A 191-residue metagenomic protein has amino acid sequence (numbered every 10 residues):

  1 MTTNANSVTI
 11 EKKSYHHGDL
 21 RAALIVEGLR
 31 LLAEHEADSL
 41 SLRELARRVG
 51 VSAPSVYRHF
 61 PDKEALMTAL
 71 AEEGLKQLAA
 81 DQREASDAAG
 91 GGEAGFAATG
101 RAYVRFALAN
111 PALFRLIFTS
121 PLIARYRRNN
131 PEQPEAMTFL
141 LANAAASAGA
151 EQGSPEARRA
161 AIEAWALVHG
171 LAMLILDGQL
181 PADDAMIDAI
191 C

Functional and structural regions predicted by a protein language model:
M1-D19, R30, A89: N-terminal intrinsically disordered/low-complexity leader segments
K12, E72-A98, N130-A136, L140-A142: Amphipathic alpha-helical linker/stalk segments
A23, E27, L31-A65, A69: Helix-turn-helix
L24-L32, G74, L78, Y103: Short hydrophobic clusters on alpha-helical segments that form packing/core surfaces in small helical domains
S41, R115-I117, R125-Y126, D177 (+1 more regions): Short, hydrophobic secondary-structure boundary micro-motifs
A97-F118, Y126-P131, W165: Helical hydrophobic small-molecule/effector-binding pocket
R125-A150, P155-E163, D188-C191: Amphipathic alpha-helical packing segments from all-alpha helical-bundle domains
A146, W165-D183: Amphipathic C-terminal alpha-helical segment
